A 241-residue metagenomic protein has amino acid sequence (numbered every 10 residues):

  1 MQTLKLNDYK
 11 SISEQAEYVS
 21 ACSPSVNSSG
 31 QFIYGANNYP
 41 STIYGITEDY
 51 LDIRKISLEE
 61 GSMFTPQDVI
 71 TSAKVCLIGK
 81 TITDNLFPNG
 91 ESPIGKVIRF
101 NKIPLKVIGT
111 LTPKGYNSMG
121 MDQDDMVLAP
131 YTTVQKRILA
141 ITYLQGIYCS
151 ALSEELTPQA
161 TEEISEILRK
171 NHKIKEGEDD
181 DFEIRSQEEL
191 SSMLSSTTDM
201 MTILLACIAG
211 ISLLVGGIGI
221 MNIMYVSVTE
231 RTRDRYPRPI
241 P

Functional and structural regions predicted by a protein language model:
M1-T42, I46-D52, D84-N85, Q135-K136 (+2 more regions): Hydrophobic, regular-secondary-structure patches
T3, G45, C76-L77, L128 (+1 more regions): Short aromatic/basic micro-patch
K5-S11, I82, P130-T133, Y143 (+5 more regions): Hydrophobic alpha-helical segments typical of transmembrane helices and their membrane-interface/capping positions
E17, S41, L105-G109, F182: Small-residue-enriched segments and motifs
D49-F64, A73-G177: Mid-to-C-terminal secondary-structure elements that act as membrane-proximal/extracytoplasmic interface segments
Y148, T161-I164, K175-A209: Peri-transmembrane interface segments
A209, I218-P241: Intracellular coupling helices
